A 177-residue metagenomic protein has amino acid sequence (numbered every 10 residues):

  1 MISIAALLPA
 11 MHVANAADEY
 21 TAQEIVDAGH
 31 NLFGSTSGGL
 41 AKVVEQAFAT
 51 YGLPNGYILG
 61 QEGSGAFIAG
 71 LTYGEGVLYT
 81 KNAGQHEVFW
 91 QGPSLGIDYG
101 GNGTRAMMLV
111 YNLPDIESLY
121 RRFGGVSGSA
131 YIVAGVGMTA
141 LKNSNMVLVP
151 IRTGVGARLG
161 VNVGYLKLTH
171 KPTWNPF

Functional and structural regions predicted by a protein language model:
M1-A10: Bacterial N-terminal signal peptides
A10-A16: Sec/Tat signal peptide C-region and signal peptidase I cleavage site
A17-F177: Small-residue-enriched, tightly packed secondary-structure blocks
